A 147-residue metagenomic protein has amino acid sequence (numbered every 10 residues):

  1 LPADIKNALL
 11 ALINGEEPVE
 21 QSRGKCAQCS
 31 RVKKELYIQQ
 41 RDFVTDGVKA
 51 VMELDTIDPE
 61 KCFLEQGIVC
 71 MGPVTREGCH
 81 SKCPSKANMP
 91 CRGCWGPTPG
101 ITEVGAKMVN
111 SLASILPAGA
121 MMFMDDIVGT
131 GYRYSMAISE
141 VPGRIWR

Functional and structural regions predicted by a protein language model:
L1-R147: Iron-sulfur (Fe-S) cluster-binding modules
